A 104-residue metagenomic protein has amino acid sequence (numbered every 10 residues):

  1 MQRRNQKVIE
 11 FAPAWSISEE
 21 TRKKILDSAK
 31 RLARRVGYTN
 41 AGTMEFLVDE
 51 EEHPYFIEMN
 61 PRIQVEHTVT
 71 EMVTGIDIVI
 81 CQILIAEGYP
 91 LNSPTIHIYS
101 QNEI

Functional and structural regions predicted by a protein language model:
M1-I104: ATP-dependent carboxylate activation and anion-phosphoryl transfer catalytic cores that bind Mg-ATP to form
